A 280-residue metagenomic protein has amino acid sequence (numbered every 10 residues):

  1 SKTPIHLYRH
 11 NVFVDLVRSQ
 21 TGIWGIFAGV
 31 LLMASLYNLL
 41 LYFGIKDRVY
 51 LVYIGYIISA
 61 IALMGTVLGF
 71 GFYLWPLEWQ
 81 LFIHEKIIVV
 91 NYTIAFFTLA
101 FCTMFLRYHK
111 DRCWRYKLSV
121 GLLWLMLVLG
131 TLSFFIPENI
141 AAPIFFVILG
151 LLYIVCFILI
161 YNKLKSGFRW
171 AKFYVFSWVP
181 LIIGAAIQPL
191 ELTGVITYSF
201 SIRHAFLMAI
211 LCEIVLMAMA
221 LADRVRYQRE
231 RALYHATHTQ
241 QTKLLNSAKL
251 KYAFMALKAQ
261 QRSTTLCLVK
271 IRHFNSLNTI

Functional and structural regions predicted by a protein language model:
S1-F43: Extracytoplasmic
G29, V52-G55, I144, F176: Hydrophobic core positions of alpha-helical segments in small-molecule transporters and transporter systems
L36-S59: Juxtamembrane interface at the cytosolic side of transmembrane helices
S59-M104, H109-L233: Interfacial "cap-and-anchor" motif at the non-cytosolic start of specific transmembrane alpha-helices
A232-Y252, V269-T279: Conserved nucleotide-binding and Mg2+-coordinating catalytic segments in signaling enzymes
T265: Cell-envelope/extracellular polymer assembly enzymes that use nucleotide-activated donors
